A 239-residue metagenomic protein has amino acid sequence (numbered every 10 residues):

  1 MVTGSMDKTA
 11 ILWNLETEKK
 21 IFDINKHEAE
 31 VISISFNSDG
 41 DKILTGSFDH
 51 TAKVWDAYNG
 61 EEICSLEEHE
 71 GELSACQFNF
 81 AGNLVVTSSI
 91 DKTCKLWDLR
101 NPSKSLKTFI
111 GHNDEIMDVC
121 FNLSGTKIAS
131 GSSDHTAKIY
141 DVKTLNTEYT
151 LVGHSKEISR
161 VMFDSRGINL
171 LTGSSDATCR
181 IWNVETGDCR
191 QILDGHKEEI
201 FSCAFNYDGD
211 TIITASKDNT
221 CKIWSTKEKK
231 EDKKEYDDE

Functional and structural regions predicted by a protein language model:
T3-D7, T45-D49, A81, T87-D91 (+4 more regions): Conserved strand-to-loop turn within each blade of WD40 beta-propeller repeats
K8-I11, E28, T51, E70 (+9 more regions): A conserved positional marker within WD40/Gbeta-like beta-propeller blades
A10-W13, I34, A52-W55, C94-D98 (+6 more regions): WD40-repeat beta-propellers
L15-E18, A57-G60, L99-P102, V142-L145 (+2 more regions): Short loop/turn segments that connect beta-strands within beta-propeller blades
N25-V31, E67-L73, F109-I116, V152-I158 (+2 more regions): WD40/WD-repeat beta-propeller blade N-cap
S35-D41, Q77-N83, C120-T126, M162-I168 (+1 more regions): Loop/turn segments within WD40 beta-propeller blades
K197-E199, N206-T211, A215-E239: Terminal intrinsically disordered, low-complexity extensions flanking WD-repeat/beta-propeller proteins
